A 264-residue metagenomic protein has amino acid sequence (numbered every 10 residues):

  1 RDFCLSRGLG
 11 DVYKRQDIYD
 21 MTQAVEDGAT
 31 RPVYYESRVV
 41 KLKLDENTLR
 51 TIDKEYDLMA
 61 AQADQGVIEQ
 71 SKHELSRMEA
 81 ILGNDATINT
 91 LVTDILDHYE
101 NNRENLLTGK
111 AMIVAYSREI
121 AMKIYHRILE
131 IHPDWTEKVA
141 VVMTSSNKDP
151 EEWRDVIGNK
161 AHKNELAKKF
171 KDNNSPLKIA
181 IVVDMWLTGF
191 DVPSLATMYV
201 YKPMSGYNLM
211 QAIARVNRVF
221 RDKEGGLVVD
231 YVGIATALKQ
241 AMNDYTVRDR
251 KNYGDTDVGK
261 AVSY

Functional and structural regions predicted by a protein language model:
R1, R31-V33, G109-M112, A121 (+4 more regions): Beta-sheet entry/capping signal
D2-Y13: Single conserved hydrophobic/aromatic residue that forms the stacking wall/gate of nucleotide- or nucleobase-binding
R15-T108: Conserved interdomain linker/interface between the two RecA-like ATPase lobes of SF2 helicase motors
E26, V39-K43, R118-I120, S146-K148 (+4 more regions): Conserved nucleotide-binding/hydrolysis micro-motifs of P-loop NTPases
K72-V182: Conserved C-terminal RecA-like helicase domain
P133-D134, R215-G225: Arginine/glycine-rich "motif VI" loop of SF2 helicases in the C-terminal RecA-like domain
V182, W186-P203, N208-Q211, G226-D230: A short beta-strand element within the Helicase C-terminal
F220-Y264: Long, hydrophobic alpha-helical segments
